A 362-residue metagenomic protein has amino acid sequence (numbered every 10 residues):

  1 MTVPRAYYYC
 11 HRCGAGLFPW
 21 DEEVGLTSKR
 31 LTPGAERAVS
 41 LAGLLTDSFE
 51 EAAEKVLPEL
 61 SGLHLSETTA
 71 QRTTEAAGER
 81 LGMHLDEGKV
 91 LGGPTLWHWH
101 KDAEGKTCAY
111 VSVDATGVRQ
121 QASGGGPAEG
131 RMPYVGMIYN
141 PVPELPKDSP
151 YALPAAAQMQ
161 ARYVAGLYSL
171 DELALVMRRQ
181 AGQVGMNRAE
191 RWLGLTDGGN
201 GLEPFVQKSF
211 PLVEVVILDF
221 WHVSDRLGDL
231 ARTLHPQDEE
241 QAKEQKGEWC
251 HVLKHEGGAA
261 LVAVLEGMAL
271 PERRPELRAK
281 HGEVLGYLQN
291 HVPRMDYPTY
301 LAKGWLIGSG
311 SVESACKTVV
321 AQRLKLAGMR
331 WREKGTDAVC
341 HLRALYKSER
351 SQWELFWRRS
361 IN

Functional and structural regions predicted by a protein language model:
M1-T2: N-terminal juxtadomain amphipathic helix that follows a signal peptide/anchor or precedes a small N-terminal auxiliary
Y7-N362: Catalytic center-proximal scaffold of phosphoryl-transfer enzymes
